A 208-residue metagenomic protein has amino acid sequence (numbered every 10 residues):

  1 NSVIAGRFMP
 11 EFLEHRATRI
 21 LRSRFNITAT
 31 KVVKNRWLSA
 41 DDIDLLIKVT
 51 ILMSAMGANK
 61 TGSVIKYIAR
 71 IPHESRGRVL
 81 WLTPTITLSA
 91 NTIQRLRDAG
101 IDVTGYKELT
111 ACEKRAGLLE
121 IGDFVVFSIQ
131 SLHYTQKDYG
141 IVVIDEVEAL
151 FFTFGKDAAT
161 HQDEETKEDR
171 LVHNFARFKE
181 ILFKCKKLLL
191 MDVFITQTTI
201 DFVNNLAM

Functional and structural regions predicted by a protein language model:
N1-F12: Modules that initiate DNA replication and primer synthesis
A17-L46: Pre-Walker A adenine-sensing motif
L46-K66: Walker A/P-loop
R76-D98, I195-T199: Conserved Walker A/P-loop ATP-binding site and its immediately adjacent core in helicase/helicase-like ATPase domains
W81, V125-S128, V143, K186-V193: Structural recognition of the conserved hydrophobic beta-strand(s) that form the central parallel beta-sheet of P-loop
L96-Q136: Inter-Walker segment of RecA-like/P-loop motor cores
Q136-L190: SF2 helicase catalytic motif II
Q197-M208: Interdomain hinge/linker at the junction between the two RecA-like core domains of SF2 helicases
